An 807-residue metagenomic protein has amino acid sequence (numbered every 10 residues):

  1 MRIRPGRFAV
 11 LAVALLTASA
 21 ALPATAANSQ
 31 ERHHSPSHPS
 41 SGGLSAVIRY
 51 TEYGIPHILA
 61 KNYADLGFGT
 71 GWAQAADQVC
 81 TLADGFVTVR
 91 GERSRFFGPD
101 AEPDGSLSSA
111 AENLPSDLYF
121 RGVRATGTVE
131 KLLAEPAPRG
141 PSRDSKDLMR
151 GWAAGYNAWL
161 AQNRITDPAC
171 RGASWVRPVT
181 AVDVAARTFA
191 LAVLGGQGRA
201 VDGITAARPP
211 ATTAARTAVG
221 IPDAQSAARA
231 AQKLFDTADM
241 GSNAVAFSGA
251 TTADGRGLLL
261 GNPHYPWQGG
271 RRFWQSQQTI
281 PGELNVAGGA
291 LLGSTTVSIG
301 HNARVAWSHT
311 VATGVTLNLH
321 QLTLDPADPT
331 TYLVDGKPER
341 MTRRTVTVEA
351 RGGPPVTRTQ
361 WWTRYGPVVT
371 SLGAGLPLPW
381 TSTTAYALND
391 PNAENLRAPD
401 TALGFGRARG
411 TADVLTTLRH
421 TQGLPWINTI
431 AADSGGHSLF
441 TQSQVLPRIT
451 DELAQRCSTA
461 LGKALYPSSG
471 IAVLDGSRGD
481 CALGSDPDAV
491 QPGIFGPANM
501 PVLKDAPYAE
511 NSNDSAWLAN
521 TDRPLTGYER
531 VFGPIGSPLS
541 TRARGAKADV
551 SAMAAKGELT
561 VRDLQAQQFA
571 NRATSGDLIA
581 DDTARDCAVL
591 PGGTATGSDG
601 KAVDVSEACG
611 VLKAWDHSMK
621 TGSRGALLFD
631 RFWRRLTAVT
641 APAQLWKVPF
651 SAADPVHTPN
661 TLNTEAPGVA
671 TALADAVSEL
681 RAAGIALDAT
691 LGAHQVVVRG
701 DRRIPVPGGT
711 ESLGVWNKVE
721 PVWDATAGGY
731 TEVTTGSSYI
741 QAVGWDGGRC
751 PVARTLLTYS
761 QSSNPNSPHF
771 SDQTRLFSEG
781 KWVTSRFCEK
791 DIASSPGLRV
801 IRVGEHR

Functional and structural regions predicted by a protein language model:
M1-S29: Secretory targeting and sorting signals
H34-L258, P263-G269, I280-E283, A287-A290 (+2 more regions): Substrate-recognition/specificity elements adjacent to catalytic centers across diverse enzyme folds
P56, A60, D65-S116, S308-P355 (+2 more regions): Gly/Pro-rich active-site capping loops and adjacent beta-alpha segments that organize cofactor/substrate pockets
L59-A83, W274, T363-L378, T384: Short, surface-exposed, low-complexity cationic segments
I280-L292, T296, G300-V305, H309-I471 (+2 more regions): Glycine- and hydrophobic-rich flexible loops that cap the catalytic core of alpha/beta enzyme folds
V286, L317, L424-M553, W633-A638: Hydrophobic alpha-helical segments
N520-S598, T690, H694-R807: Terminal end segments
A626-G708: Charged, long alpha-helical assembly modules
